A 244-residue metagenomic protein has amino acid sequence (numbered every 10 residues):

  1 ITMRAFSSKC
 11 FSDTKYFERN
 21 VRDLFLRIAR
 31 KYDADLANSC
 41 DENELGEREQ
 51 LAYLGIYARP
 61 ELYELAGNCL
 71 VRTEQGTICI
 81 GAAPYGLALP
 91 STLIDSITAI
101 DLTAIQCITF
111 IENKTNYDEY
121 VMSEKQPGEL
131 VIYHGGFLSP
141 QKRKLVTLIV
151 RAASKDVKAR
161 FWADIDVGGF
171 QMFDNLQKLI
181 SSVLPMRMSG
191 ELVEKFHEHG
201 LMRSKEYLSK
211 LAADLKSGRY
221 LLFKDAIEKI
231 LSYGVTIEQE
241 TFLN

Functional and structural regions predicted by a protein language model:
I1-Y133, L138-A152, D156, G168 (+3 more regions): Nucleic-acid enzyme cleavage-core boundary/entry regions
D164-D166: Acidic/Gly/His-enriched mid-domain segments of enzyme catalytic cores or analogous surface patches that mediate
